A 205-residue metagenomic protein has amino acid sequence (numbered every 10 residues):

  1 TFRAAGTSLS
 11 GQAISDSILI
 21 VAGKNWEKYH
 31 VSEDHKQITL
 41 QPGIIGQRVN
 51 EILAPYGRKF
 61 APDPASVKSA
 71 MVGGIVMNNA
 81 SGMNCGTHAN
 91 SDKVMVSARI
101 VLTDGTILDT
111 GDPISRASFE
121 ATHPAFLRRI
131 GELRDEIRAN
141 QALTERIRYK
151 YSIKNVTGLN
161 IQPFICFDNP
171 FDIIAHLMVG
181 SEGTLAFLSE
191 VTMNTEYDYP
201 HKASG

Functional and structural regions predicted by a protein language model:
T1-F2, V21-P64, V76, A80-E132 (+1 more regions): N-terminal glycine-rich flavin-associated loop
T1-S10: Active-site beta-strand/loop segments that form the cofactor-binding cradle of oxidoreductase flavoproteins
G6, G43, G74, G183: Active-site glycine-centered loops adjacent to acidic/histidine catalytic or metal-binding residues that shape
L9-S10, I14, L53-S97, L102 (+3 more regions): A gly/ser-rich beta-alpha-beta helix-loop segment of oxidoreductase catalytic cores
H30, L177-V179: Replace "in large, NTP-powered and nucleic-acid-processing enzymes" with "in large, NTP-powered factors and other
G82, V179-G180: Glycine-rich phosphate/pyrophosphate-binding beta-alpha loops
F119-I165: Flexible inter-domain linker/hinge segments
D172-I174, S181-A203: Flexible, low-complexity linker/loop segments at domain and module junctions
